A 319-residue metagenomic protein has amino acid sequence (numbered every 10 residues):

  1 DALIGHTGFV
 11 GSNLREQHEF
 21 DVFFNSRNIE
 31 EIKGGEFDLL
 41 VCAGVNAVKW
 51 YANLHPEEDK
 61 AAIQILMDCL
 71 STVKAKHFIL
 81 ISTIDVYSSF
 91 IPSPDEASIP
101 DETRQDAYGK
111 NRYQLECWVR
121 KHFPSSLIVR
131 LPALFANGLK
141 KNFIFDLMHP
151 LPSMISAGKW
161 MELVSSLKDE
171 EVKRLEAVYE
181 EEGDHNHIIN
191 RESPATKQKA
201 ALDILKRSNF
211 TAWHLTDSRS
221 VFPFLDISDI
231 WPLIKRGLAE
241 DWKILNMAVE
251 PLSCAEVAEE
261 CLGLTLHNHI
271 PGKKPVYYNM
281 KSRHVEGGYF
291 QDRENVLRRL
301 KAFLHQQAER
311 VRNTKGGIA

Functional and structural regions predicted by a protein language model:
D1-F20: N-terminal Rossmann NAD(P)H-binding glycine-rich loop of SDR-like oxidoreductase domains
N13-L14, W50-A52, S89-P92, G138-K140 (+1 more regions): Short glycine-/acidic-enriched loop or helix-start segments at secondary-structure transitions that form or flank
E19-E36, H267: A short, well-structured beta->alpha microelement
I29-A75, L80-P94: NAD(P)H-binding glycine-rich loop region in Rossmannoid oxidoreductase-like domains and their noncatalytic homologs
I84-I144: Glycine-/Pro-rich loop/turn segments that contact NAD(P) or position catalytic residues in Rossmann-like domains
S125-F222: NAD(P)-dependent short-chain dehydrogenase/reductase
F210, D217, L225-P275, N279-H284 (+1 more regions): Mid/C-terminal beta-alpha module of Rossmann-like enzyme folds, strongest in SDR-family dehydrogenases/epimerases
